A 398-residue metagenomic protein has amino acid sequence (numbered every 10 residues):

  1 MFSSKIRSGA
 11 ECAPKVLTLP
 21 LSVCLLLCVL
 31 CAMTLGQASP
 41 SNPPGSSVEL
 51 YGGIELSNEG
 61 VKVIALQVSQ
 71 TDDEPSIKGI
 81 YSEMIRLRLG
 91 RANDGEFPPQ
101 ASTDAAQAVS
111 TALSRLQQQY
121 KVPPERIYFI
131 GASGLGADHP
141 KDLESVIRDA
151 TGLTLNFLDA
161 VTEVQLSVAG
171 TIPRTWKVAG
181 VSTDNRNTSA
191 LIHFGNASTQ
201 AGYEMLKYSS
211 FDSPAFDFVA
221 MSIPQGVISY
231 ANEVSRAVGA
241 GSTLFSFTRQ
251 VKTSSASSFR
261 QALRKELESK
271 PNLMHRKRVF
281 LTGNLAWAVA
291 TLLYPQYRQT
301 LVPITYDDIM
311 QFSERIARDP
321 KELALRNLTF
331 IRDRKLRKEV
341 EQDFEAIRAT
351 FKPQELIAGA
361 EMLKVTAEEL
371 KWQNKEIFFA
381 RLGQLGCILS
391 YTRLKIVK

Functional and structural regions predicted by a protein language model:
M1-V16: N-terminal secretory signal peptides that target proteins for export/translocation
P20-A32: Bacterial N-terminal signal peptides
C31-N42: Bacterial Sec-dependent signal peptides at the C-terminal "C-region" and cleavage site
P44-P75, V178-D212, N284: Gly/Thr-rich phosphate-binding beta-strand-loop-beta motif of the actin/hexokinase/Hsp70
S47-T154: Conserved phosphate-binding loops in N-terminal lobes of ATP-dependent enzymes of the actin/Hsp70/sugar-kinase
A92-S110, S114, Y120, A137-H139 (+3 more regions): Helical "lid/coupling" subdomains associated with nucleotide-phosphate turnover
F129-L135, F194-T199, V279-A286: Glycine-rich beta-strand-to-loop/alpha-helix junction loops that act as flexible
